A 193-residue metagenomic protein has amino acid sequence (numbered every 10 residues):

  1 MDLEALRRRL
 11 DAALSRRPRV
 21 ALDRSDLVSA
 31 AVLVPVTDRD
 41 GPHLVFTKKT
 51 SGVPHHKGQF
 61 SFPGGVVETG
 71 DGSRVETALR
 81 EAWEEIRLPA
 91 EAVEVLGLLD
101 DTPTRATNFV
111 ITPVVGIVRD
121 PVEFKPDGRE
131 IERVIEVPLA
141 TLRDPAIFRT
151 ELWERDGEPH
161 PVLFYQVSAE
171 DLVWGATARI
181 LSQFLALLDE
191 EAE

Functional and structural regions predicted by a protein language model:
M1-S61, V66-V122, L152-E193: N-terminal leader/linker segments that precede catalytic domains of diphosphate-processing enzymes
P126-V167: NUDIX/MutT-family hydrolases
